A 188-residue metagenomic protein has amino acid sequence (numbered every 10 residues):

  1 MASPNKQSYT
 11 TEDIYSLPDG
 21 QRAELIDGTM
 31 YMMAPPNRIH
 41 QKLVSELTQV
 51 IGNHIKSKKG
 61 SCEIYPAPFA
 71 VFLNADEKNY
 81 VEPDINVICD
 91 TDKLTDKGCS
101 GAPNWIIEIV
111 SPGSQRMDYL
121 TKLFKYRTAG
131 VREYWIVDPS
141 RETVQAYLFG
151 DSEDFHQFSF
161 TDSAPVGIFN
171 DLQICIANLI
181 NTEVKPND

Functional and structural regions predicted by a protein language model:
M1-D188: Gly/Pro/Ser/Thr-rich low-complexity, intrinsically disordered segments predominantly at protein N-termini
